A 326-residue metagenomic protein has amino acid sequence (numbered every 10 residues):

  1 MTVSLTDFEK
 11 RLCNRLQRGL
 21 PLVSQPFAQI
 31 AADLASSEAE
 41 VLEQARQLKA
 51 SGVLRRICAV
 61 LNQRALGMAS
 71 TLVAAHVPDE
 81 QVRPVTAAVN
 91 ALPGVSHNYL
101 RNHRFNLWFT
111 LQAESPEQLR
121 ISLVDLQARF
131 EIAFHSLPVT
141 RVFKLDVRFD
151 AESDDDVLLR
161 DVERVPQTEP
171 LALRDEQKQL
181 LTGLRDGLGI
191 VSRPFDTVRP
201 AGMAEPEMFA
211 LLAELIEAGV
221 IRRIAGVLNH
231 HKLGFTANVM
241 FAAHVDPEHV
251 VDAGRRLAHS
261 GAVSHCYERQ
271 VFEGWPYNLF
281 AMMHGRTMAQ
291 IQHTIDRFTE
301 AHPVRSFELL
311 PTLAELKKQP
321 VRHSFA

Functional and structural regions predicted by a protein language model:
M1-A326: A compositional/biophysical signature of low hydrophobicity enriched in polar/charged and small residues
